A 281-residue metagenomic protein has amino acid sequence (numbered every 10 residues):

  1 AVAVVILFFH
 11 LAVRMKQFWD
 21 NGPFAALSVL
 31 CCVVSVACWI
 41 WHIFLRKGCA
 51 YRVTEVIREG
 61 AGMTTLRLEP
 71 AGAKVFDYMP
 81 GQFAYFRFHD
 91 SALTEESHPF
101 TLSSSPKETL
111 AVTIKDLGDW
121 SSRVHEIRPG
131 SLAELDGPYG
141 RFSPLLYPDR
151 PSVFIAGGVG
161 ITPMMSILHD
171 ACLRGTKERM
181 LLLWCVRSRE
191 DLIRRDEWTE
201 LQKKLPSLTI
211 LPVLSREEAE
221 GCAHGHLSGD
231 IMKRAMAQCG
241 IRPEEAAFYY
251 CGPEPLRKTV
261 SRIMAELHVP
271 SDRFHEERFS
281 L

Functional and structural regions predicted by a protein language model:
A1-A12, K16-W19, V33-V36, D119-W120 (+2 more regions): Reductase modules of NAD(P)H-dependent flavoproteins
F18-L27: Membrane-interfacial entry segments at the cytosolic side of transmembrane helices
S28-I40: Hydrophobic core of alpha-helical transmembrane segments in multi-pass integral membrane proteins
A37, W41, L45-E134, C172 (+3 more regions): Ferredoxin-reductase
G81, G160, P253: Short, conserved phosphate/pyrophosphate- and ester-handling motifs at nucleotide-, phospho-/glycolipid
P138-P148: A short, basic/flexible loop-to-alpha-helix module at the beginning of a structural domain
I161-L173: Histidine-anchored nucleotide/phosphate-binding helix
